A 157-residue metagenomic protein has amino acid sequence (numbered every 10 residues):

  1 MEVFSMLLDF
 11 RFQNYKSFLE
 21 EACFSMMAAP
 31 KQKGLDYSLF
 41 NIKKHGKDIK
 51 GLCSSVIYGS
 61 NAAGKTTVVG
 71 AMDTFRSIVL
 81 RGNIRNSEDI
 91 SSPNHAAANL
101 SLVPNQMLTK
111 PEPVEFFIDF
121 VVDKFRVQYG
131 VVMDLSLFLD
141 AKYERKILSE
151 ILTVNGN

Functional and structural regions predicted by a protein language model:
M1-N157: P-loop NTPase switch/coupling surface
